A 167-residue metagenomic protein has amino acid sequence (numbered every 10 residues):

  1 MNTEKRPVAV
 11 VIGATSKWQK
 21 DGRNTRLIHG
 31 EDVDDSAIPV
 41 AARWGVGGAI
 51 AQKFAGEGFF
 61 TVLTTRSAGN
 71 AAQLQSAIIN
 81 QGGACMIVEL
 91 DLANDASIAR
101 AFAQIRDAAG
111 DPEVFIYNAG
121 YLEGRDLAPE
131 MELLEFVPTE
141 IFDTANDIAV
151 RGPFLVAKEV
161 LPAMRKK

Functional and structural regions predicted by a protein language model:
N2-V62: Canonical Rossmann dinucleotide-binding motif of NAD(H)/NADP(H)-dependent dehydrogenases/reductases, specifically
K5-V8, G83-A84, G110-V114, M164-K167: Active-site loop of short-chain dehydrogenase/reductase
I12-G13, P112-R125, A149: Rossmann-fold scaffold of SDR-type NAD(P)-dependent oxidoreductases
G22-T25, H29-D32, A99, G120-D143: Conserved mid-core segment of classical short-chain dehydrogenase/reductases
G69, L90-A101, T139: The beta1-alpha1 cofactor-binding region of Rossmann-like NAD(H)/NADP(H)-dependent oxidoreductases
I78-A96: Rossmann-fold cofactor-recognition segment
E113, E135-F154: Catalytic Tyr-X3-Lys loop
A157-K158: A short, exposed helix-loop element centered on a Lys and neighboring polar residues
